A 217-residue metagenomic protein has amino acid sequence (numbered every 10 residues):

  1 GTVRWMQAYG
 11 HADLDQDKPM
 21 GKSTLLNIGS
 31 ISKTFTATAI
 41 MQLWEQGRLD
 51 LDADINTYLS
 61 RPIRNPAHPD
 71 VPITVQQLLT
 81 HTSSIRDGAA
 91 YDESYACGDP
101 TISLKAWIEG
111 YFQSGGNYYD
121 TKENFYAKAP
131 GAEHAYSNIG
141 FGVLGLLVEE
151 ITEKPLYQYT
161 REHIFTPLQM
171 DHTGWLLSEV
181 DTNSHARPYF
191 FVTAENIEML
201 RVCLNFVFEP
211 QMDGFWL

Functional and structural regions predicted by a protein language model:
G1, L25-I55, F141-E149: Active-site SXXK
G1-L26, D50, Y118-F125: Short, conserved catalytic-motif segment at the N-terminal edge
D13, A67-L217: Short, surface-exposed loop or secondary-structure junction motifs that flank catalytic or metal-binding residues
L25, S60-R64, Y126: A broad detector of the eukaryotic-type serine/threonine protein kinase catalytic domain
A39-W44, L59, L79-R86: Generic hydrophobic/packing signal
L51-P66, P167-L168: Short, glycine/proline-biased beta-turn/loop segments that scaffold the active-site neighborhood
